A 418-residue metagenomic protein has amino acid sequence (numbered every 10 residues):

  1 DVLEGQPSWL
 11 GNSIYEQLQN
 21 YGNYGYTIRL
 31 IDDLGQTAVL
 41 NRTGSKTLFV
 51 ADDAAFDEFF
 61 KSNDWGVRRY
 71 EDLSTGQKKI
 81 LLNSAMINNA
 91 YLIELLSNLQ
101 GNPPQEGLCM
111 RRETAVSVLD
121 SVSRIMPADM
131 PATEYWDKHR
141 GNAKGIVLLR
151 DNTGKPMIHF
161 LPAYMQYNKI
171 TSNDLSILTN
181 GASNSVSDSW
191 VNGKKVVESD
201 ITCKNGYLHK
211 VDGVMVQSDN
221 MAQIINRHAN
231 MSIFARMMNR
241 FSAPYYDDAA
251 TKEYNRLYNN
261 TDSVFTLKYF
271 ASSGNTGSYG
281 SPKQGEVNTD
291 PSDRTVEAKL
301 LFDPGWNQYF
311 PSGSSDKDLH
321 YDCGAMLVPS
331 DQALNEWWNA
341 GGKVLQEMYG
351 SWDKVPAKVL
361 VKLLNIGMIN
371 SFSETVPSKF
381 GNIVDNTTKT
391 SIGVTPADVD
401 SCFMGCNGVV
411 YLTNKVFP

Functional and structural regions predicted by a protein language model:
D1-P418: Mature, structured domains of secreted/extracytosolic soluble proteins
